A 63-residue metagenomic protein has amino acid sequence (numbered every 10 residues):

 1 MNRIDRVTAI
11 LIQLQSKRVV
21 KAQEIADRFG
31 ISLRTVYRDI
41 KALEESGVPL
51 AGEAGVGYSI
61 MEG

Functional and structural regions predicted by a protein language model:
M1-G63: Short, basic/aromatic recognition patches that contact phosphate-bearing ligands
